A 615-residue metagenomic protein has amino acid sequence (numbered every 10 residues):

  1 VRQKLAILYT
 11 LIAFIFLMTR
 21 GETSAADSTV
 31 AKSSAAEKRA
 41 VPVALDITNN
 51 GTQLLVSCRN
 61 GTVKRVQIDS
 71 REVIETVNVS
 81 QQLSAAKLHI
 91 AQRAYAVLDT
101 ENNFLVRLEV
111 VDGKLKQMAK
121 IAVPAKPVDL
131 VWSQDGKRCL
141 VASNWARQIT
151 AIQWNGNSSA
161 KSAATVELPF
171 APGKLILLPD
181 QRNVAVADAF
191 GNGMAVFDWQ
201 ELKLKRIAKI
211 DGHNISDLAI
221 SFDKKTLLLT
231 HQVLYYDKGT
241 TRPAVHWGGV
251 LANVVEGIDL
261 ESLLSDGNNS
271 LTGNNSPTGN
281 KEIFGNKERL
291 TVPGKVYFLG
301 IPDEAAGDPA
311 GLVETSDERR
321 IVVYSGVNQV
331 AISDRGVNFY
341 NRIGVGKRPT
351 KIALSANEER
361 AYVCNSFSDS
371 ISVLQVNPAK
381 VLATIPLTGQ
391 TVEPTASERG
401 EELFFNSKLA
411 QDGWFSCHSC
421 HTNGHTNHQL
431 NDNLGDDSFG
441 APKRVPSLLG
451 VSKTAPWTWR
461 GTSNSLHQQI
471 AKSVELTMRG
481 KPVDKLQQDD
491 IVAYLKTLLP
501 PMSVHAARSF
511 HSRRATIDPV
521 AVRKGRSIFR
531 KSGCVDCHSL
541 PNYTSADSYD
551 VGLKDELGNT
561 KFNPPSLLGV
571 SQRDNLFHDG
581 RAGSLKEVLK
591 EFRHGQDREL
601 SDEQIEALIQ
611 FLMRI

Functional and structural regions predicted by a protein language model:
V30-A36, E72-V77, K116-I121, K161-V166 (+4 more regions): A short beta-strand motif characteristic of beta-propeller blades
S34-G61, E304-S316: Beta-strand-rich domains and repeat architectures in extracellular enzymes and scaffolds, especially beta-propellers
K38, V79, V123, L168 (+4 more regions): Conserved loop/turn at the beginning of each blade in beta-propeller domains
L45, A86-L88, L130, L175 (+3 more regions): Hydrophobic core register within WD40 beta-propeller blades
N50-T52, A91-R93, D135-K137, D180-R182 (+3 more regions): Short coil/turn segments that connect the beta-strands within blades of beta-propeller domains
Q67-R71, E109-G113, W154-S158, D198-L202 (+3 more regions): Short loop/turn segments that connect beta-strands within beta-propeller blades
L178, N192, L202, S216-A244 (+4 more regions): Periplasmic c-type cytochrome electron-transfer domains
